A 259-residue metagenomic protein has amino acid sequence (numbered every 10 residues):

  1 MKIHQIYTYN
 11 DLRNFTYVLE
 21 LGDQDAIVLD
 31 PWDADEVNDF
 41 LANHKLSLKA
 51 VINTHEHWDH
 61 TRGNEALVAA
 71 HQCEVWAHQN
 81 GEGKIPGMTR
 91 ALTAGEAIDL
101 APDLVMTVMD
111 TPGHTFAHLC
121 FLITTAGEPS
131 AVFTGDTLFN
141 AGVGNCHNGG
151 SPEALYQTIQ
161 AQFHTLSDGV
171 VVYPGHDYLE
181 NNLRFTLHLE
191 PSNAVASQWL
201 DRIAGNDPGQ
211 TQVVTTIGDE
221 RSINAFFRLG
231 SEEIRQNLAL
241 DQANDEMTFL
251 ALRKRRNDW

Functional and structural regions predicted by a protein language model:
M1-L46, F121-G135, A141: Conserved beta-strand hairpin/beta-sheet module of binuclear metal-dependent hydrolase folds, prominently
L19, D30, H55, L67 (+6 more regions): Divalent metal-coordination and catalytic microenvironments
A26, D33-D110, T124, P129-S130 (+2 more regions): Active-site HxH/HxHxD metal-binding segment of metal-dependent hydrolases
P31-D33, E56, N80-G81, H114-T115 (+4 more regions): Active-site metal-binding loops of divalent metal-dependent hydrolases
R62-G63, C120-F121, V143, L183: Active-site-flanking alpha-helical
G83-P86, A141-H147, N182: A short acidic, helix-capping loop that chelates divalent metal ions and anchors anionic groups
G142-G169: Active-site-adjacent loop/tail segments of enzyme domains
Q160-V171, Y178-W259: Accessory terminal helices/loops
